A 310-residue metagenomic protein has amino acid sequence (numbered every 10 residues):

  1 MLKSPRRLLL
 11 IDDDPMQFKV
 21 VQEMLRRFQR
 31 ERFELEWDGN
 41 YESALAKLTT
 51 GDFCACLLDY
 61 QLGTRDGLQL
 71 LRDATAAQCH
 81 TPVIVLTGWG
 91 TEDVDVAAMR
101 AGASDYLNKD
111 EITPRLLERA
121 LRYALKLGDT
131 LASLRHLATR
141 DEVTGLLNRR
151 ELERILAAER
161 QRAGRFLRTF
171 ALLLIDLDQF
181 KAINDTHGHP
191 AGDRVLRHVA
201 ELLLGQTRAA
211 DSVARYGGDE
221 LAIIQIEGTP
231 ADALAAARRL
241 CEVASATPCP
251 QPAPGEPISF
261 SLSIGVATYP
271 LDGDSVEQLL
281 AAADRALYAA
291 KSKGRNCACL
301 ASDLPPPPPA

Functional and structural regions predicted by a protein language model:
P15-E36: Two-component/phosphorelay signaling modules centered on CheY-like receiver
Q22, W37-A55: Acidic, metal-coordinating helix/loop segments flanking the phosphotransfer/catalytic sites of two-component signaling
L68-Q69, G90-L107, E111: Alpha4 helix (beta4-alpha4-beta5 surface) of REC/receiver domains from two-component response regulators
R115-G128, I155, E159, A237: Receiver (REC) domain switch/output surface
H136-R154, A163, I175-H189, R197: Conserved nucleotide-binding and Mg2+-coordinating catalytic segments in signaling enzymes
S212-R215: A short pre-motif secondary-structure segment
L234, Y269-C299, P305-A310: Catalytic-core segments of nucleotide cyclases and related cyclic-nucleotide turnover enzymes
